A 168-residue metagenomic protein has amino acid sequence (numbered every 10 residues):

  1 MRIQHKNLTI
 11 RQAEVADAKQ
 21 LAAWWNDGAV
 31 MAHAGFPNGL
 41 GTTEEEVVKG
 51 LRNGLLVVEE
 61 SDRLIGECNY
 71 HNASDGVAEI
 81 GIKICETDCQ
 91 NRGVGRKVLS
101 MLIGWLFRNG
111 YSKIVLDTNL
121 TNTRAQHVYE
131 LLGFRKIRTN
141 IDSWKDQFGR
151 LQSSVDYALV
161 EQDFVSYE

Functional and structural regions predicted by a protein language model:
M1-V48, Q162-E168: A short, well-structured alpha-helix characteristic of acyl/acetyltransferase catalytic modules
Q20-A23, E46, K97, M101 (+1 more regions): Alpha-helical elements of Rossmann-like donor-binding domains used by nucleotide-donor carbohydrate transfer enzymes
A34-C89, L99, W105, V160-F164: Acetyl-CoA-dependent GNAT
E86-R92, L120-T121: Active-site acidic-Proline motif in GNAT/NAT acetyltransferases
N91-R108, Q126-L131: Conserved acetyl-CoA-binding loop-helix of GNAT-fold acetyltransferases
G95, L99, T121-A125, D142-F148: Short glycine/proline-centered loop/turn elements that form peptide/ligand docking sites
V115-T118, R135-Q152: Conserved catalytic-core motifs of GNAT/GCN5-like acyltransferases
F148-E168: Terminal substrate-recognition subdomain of acyl/acetyltransferases
